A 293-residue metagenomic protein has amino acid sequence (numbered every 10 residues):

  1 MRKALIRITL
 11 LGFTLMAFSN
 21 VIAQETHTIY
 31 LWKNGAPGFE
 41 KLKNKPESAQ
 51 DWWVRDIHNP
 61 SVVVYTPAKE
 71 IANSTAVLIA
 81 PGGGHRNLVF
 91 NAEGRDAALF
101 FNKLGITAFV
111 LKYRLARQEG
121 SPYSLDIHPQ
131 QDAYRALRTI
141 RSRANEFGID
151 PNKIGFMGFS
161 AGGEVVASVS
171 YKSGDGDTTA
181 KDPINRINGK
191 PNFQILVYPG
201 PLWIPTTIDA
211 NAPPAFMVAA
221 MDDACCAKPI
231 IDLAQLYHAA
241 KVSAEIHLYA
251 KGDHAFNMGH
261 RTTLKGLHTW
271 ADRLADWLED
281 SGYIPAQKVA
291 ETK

Functional and structural regions predicted by a protein language model:
Q24-I71: N-terminal cap/lid segment of alpha/beta-hydrolase-fold proteins
N73-G82: Short beta-strand element of the alpha/beta-hydrolase
P81-R86, M221-D223: Active-site glycine-rich loops that stabilize anionic/oxyanionic intermediates across multiple enzyme folds
V89-F90, R114-F147, H260-L267: Catalytic nucleophile-loop/oxyanion-hole region of alpha/beta-hydrolase and closely related hydrolase-like folds
F90-V110, Q235: Short amphipathic alpha-helix adjacent to the substrate-entry channel of hydrolases
Q131-N211, T292: Primarily recognizes the serine-hydrolase "nucleophile elbow" in alpha/beta-hydrolase and SGNH/GDSL folds
K181-L248: The feature captures the conserved acid-bearing segment of alpha/beta-hydrolase catalytic domains
H238, V242-K293: C-terminal catalytic histidine-bearing segment of alpha/beta-hydrolase fold enzymes
